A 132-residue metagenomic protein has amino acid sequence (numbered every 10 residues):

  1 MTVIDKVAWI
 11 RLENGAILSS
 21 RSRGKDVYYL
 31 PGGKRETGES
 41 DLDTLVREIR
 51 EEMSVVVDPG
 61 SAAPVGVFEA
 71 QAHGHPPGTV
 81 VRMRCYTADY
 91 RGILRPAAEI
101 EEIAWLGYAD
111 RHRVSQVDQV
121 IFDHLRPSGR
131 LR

Functional and structural regions predicted by a protein language model:
M1-L30: N-terminal strand-loop-strand
I4, L12, L30, P59 (+2 more regions): Short connector loops at helix/strand junctions that flank enzyme active sites, especially segments positioning acidic
D5, F68-R95, L125: Active-site-adjacent beta-strand/loop module that shapes the phosphate/pyrophosphate-binding cleft
G15-A16, G24-K25, E36-T37, A70-Q71 (+1 more regions): Short, charged/polar surface micro-motifs in flexible loops or helix N-caps
Y28-G32, G107-Y108: A short, polar/proline- and glycine-enriched secondary-structure boundary/capping micro-motif
L30-V65: The catalytic Nudix box helix
C85-T87, R95-G129: NUDIX/MutT-family hydrolases
